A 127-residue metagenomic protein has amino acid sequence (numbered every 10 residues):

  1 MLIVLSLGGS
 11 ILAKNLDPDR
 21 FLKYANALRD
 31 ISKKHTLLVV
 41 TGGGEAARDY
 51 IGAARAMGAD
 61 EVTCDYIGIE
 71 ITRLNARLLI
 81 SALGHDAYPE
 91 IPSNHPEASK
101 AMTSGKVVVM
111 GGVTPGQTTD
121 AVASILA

Functional and structural regions predicted by a protein language model:
M1-L38: N-terminal glycine-/serine-/threonine-rich phosphate-binding loop
V4-G8, T41-G42, V109-G112: Short beta-strand segments
I11-A13, G44-D49: Short, active-site-adjacent cap segments at secondary-structure transitions
L16-D17, Y50-G52: Short acidic, glycine/serine/threonine-rich loops at helix termini
N26-D30, D49, L78-A82: Alpha-helical scaffold segments in soluble metabolic enzymes
L28, A123-S124: Generic hydrophobic/aromatic pocket-lining and core-packing "Φ" positions
G52-V122: Ligand-binding beta-strand-loop-alpha-helix segment within the catalytic cores of soluble metabolic enzymes
